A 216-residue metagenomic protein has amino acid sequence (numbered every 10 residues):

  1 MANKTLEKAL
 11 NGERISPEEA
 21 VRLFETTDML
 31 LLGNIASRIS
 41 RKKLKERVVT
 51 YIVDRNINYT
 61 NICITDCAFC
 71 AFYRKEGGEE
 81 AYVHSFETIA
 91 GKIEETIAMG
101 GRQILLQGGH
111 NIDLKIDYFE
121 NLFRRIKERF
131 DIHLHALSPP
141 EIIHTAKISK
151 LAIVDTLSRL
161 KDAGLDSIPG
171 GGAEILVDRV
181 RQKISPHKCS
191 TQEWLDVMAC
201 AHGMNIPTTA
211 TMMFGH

Functional and structural regions predicted by a protein language model:
M1-I64: Flexible, acidic/Gly-rich N-terminal and inter-domain linker regions that tether and position cofactor-handling modules
S37-L44, I64, A68-K75, E94-A98: Generic short alpha-helical segment signal, independent of protein family or function, capturing local helix propensity
V49-T88: Canonical Radical SAM [4Fe-4S] cluster-binding loop centered on the CxxxCxxC motif and its immediate flanking residues
R74-H216: Conserved Radical SAM active-site core
